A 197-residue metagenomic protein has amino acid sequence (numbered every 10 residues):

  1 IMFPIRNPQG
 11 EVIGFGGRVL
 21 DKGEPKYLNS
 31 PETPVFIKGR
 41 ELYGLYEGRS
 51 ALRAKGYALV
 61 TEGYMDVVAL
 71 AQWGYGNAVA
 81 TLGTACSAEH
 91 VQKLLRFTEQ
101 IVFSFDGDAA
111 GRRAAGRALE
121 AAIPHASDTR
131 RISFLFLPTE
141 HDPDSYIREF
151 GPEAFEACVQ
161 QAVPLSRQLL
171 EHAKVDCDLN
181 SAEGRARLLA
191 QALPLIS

Functional and structural regions predicted by a protein language model:
I1-F97, I101, A115: Phosphate-handling DNA/RNA-contact segment within nucleic-acid enzymes
P8, R18-V19, F97-S104, A121 (+5 more regions): Conserved, well-folded catalytic cores of nucleic-acid-processing and energy-transducing macromolecular machines
K26, Y46, S50, V68 (+10 more regions): Solvent-exposed alpha-helical segments within well-ordered globular domains of core cellular machineries
T81, S104-D106, L135-L137: Generic beta-sheet signal
C86-S87, A110-R112, H141-D142: Short gly/pro/ser/thr-enriched loop/turn and capping motifs at secondary-structure boundaries
D108-I132, F136: Phosphate/diphosphate-binding loops
T129-S197: C-terminal or mid-to-C-terminal helical accessory/interaction module adjacent to the motor/catalytic core
